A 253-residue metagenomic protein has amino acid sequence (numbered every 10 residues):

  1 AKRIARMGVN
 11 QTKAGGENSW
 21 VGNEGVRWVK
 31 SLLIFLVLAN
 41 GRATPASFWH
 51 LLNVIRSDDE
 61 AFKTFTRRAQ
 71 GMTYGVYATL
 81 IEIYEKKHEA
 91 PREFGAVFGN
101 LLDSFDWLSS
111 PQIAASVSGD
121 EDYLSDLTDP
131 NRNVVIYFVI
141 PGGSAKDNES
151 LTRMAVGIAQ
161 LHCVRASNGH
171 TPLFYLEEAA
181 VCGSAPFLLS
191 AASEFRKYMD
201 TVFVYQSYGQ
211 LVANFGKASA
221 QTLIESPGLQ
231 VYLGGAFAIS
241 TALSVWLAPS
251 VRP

Functional and structural regions predicted by a protein language model:
A1-D200, F215: P-loop NTPase motor domains
S190-P253: Conserved ATP-driven motor cores of ASCE-family P-loop NTPases powering translocation/secretion/packaging/pilus
